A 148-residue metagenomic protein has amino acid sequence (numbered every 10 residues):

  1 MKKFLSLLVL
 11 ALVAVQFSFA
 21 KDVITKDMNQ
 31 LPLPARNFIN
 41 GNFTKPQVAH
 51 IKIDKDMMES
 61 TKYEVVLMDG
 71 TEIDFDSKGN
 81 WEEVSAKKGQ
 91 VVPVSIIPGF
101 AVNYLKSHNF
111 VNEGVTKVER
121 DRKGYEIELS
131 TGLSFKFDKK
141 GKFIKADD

Functional and structural regions predicted by a protein language model:
M1-V23, I39: Bacterial Sec-dependent N-terminal signal peptides
K21-D148: Interaction-mediating elements
